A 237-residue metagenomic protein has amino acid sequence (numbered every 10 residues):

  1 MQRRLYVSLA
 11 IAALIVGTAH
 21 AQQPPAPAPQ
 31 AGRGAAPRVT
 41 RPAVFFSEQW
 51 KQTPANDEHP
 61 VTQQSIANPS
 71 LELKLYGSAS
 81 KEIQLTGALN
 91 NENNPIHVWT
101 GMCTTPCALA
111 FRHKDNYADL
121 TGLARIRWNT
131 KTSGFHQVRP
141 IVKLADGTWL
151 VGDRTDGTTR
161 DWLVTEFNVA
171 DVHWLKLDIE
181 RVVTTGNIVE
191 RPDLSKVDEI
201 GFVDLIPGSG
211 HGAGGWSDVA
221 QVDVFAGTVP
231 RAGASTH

Functional and structural regions predicted by a protein language model:
M1, A21-Q22: Initiator methionine at the very start of the polypeptide chain
M1-L9: Bacterial N-terminal signal peptides that target proteins for export
S8-G17: Bacterial N-terminal signal peptides
Q22-H237: Beta-rich carbohydrate-recognition modules and glycan-binding surfaces
